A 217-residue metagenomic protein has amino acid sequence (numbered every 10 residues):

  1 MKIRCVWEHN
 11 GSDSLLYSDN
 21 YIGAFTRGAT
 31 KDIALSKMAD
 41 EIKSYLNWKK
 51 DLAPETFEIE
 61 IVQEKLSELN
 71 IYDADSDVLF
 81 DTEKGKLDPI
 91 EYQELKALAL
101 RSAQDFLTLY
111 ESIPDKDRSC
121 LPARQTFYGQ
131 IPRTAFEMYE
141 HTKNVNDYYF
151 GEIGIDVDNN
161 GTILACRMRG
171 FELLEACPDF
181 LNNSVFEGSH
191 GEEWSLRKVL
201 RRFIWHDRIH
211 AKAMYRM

Functional and structural regions predicted by a protein language model:
M1-I3: Short structural boundary motif marking the start of a folded domain
C5-L15, D19-R27, L35-P54, E58-I61 (+3 more regions): Short, contiguous alpha-helical
C5-W7, N70, D77-V78, L109-Y110 (+1 more regions): Short, flexible segments with low predicted structural confidence
T30: Glycine/alanine-rich phosphate-binding loops at beta-alpha junctions
K43-Y92: Short, charged, surface-exposed hinge/linker loops at domain edges that act as mobile lids or interdomain connectors
N47-A53, E111-C120, A176-N183: Surface-exposed helix-capping loop/turn segments at secondary-structure junctions
A74-K86, L100-P122, Y139-Y148: A short mid-domain helix/strand-loop element embedded in enzyme catalytic domains that forms or borders the active-site
L87-S112, N159-E187, W194, K198-R208: Acidic/histidine-rich alpha-helical segments that form the ligand environment of transition-metal centers
